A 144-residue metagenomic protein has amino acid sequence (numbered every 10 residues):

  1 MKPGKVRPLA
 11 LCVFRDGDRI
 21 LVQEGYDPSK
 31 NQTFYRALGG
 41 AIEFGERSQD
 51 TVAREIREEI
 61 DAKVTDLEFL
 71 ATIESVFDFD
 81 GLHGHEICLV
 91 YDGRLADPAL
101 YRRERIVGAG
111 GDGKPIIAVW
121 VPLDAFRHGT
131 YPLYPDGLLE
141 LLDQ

Functional and structural regions predicted by a protein language model:
M1-L21, A41, L67: Conserved N-terminal beta-strand and adjoining loop/helix that marks the start of the Nudix/MutT-like hydrolase domain
R7-L11, E86-V90, P115: Short hydrophobic/aromatic beta-strand or adjacent loop that forms the aromatic wall/cage of a ligand/substrate-binding
C12, F69, Y91-G93: A structural signal for short, well-ordered beta-strand segments
R15-I20, E43-F44, E74-V76, D92-L100: Short, charged/polar surface micro-motifs in flexible loops or helix N-caps
R19-E58: Conserved Nudix-box catalytic region and its N-terminal flanking loop in Nudix hydrolases and closely related
K63-T72: A short coil-to-beta-strand element that immediately follows conserved catalytic motifs
F77-R105, V119, G137-L138: Active-site-adjacent beta-strand/loop module that shapes the phosphate/pyrophosphate-binding cleft
R102-L141: NUDIX/MutT-family hydrolases
